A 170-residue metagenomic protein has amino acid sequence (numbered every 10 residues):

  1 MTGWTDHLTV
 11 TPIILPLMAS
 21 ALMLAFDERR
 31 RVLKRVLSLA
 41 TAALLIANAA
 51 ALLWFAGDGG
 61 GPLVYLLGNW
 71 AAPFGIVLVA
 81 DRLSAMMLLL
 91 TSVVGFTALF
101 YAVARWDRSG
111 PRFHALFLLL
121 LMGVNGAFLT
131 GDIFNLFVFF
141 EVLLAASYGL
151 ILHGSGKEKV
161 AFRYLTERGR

Functional and structural regions predicted by a protein language model:
M1-L22, T130-S147: Alpha-helical transmembrane segments and their immediate interhelical/interface regions in integral membrane proteins
M1-V10, A21-A115: Transmembrane helix-loop-helix hairpins at membrane boundaries of multipass inner-membrane proteins
I13, L78-V79, S92, L120 (+2 more regions): Short conserved micro-motifs on helix faces and helix-strand junctions that flank and scaffold key functional residues
I13-I14, I46, I76, M122 (+2 more regions): Weak global preference for isoleucine
L15, T41-L44, V94, L120 (+1 more regions): Transmembrane alpha-helical core residues of multi-pass small-molecule transporters, especially secondary transporters
P16-V32, S147-F162: Cytoplasmic juxtamembrane interface segments
A115-R170: Alpha-helical multi-pass transmembrane bundles of energy-transducing inner-membrane proteins
